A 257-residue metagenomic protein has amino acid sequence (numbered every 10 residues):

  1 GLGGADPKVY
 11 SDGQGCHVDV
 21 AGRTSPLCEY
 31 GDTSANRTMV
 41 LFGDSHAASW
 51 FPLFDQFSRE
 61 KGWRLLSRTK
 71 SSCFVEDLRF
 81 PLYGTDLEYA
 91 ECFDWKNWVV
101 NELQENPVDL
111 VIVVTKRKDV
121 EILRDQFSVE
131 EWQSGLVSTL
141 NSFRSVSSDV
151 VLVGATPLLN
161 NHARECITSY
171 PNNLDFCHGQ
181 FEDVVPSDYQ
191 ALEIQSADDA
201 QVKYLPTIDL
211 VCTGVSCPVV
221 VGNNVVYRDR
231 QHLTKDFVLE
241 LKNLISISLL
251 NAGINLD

Functional and structural regions predicted by a protein language model:
G1-D257: Extracellular/periplasmic envelope-modification machinery, especially enzymes that add or remove acyl/ester groups on
